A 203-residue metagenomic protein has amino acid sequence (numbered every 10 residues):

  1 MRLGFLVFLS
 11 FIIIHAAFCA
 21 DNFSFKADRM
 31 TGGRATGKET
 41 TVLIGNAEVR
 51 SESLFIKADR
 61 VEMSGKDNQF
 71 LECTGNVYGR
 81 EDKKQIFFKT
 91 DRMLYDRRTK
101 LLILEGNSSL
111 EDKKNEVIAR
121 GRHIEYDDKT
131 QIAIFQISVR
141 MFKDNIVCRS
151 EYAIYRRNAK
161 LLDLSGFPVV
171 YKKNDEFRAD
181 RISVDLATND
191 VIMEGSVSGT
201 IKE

Functional and structural regions predicted by a protein language model:
M1-E203: Mature-chain termini and adjacent capping regions
